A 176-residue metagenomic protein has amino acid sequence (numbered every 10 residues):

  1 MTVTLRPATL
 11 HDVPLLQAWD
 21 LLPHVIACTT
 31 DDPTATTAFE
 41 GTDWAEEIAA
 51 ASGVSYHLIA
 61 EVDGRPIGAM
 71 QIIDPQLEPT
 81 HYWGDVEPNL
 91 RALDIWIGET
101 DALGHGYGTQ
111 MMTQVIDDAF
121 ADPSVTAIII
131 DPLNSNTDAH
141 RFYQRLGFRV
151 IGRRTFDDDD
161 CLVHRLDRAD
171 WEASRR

Functional and structural regions predicted by a protein language model:
M1-T2, P7-A45, W171-R176: A short, well-structured alpha-helix characteristic of acyl/acetyltransferase catalytic modules
F39-A102, D118, R168-D170: Acetyl-CoA-dependent GNAT
A102, G106-V115: Conserved acetyl-CoA pyrophosphate-binding loop and the N-cap/start of the following alpha-helix in GNAT-like
T109-Q110, N134-G152: Conserved active-site alpha-helix within GNAT-family acetyltransferase domains
A119-D131: Conserved GNAT acetyl-CoA-binding A-motif
I129-H140, F156-D160: Conserved beta-strand-loop-alpha-helix junction that forms the acyl-donor binding cleft
R145, R153-R176: Terminal substrate-recognition subdomain of acyl/acetyltransferases
